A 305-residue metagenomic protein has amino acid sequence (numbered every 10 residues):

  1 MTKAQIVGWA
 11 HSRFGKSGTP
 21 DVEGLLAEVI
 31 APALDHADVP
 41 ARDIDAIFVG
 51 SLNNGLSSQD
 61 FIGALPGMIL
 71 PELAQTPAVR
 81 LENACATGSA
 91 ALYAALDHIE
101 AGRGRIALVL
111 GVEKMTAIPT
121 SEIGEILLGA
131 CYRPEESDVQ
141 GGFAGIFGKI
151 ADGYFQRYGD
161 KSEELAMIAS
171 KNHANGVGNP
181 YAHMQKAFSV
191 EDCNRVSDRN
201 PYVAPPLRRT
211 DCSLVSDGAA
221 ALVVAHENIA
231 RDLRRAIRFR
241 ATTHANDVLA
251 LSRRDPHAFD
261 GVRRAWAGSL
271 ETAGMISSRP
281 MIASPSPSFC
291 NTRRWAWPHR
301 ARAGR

Functional and structural regions predicted by a protein language model:
M1-A86, A94, I150, Y154-S162 (+5 more regions): Conserved active-site "lid/cap" helical segment
M1-E23, R133-P134, A166-I168, P201-R264 (+1 more regions): Condensing-enzyme catalytic core mediating Claisen C-C bond formation in acyl metabolism
Q5, N53-A107, K114-I146, Q185-L214 (+2 more regions): Conserved catalytic cysteine-centered active-site region of acyl-thioester-dependent Claisen-condensing enzymes
A41-S51, P77-N83, A107-G111, E163-S170 (+3 more regions): Beta-strand segments within the central parallel beta-sheet cores of soluble alpha/beta enzyme folds
N54-I62, L251-D255, I282-G304: Short glycine/threonine-rich loop-to-helix capping motif typified by GTGT followed within a few residues by an Asp-Pro
E82-E113, G145-Y181, L222-N228: Active-site-proximal alpha-helical scaffold in enzymes
C85, Q140-G141, F155, R209 (+2 more regions): Hydrophobic alpha-helical scaffolding
G111-P119, I123, A169, H173-H183 (+2 more regions): Acyl-CoA/ACP chain-elongation machinery
